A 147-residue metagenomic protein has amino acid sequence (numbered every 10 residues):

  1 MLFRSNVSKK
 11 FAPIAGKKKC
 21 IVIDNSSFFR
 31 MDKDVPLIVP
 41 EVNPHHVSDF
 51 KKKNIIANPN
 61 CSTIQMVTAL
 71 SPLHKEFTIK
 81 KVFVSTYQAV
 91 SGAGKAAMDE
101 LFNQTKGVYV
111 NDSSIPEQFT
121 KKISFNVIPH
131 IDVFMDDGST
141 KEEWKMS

Functional and structural regions predicted by a protein language model:
M1-I123: N-terminal Rossmann-like NAD(P) cofactor-binding subdomain of oxidoreductases, focused on the glycine-rich
Q118-S147: Oxyanion-binding "anion nests"
